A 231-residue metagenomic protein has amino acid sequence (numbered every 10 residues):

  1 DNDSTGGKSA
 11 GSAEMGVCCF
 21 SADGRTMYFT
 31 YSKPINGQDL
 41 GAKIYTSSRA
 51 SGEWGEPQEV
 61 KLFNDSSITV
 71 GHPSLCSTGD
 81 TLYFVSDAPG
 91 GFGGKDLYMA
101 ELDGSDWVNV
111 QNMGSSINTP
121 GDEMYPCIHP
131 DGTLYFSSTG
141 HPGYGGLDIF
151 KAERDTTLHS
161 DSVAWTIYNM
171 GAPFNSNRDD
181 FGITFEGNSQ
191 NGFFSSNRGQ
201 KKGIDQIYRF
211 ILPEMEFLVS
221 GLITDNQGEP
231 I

Functional and structural regions predicted by a protein language model:
D1-L222, N226-E229: Short, conserved micro-motifs composed of acidic
